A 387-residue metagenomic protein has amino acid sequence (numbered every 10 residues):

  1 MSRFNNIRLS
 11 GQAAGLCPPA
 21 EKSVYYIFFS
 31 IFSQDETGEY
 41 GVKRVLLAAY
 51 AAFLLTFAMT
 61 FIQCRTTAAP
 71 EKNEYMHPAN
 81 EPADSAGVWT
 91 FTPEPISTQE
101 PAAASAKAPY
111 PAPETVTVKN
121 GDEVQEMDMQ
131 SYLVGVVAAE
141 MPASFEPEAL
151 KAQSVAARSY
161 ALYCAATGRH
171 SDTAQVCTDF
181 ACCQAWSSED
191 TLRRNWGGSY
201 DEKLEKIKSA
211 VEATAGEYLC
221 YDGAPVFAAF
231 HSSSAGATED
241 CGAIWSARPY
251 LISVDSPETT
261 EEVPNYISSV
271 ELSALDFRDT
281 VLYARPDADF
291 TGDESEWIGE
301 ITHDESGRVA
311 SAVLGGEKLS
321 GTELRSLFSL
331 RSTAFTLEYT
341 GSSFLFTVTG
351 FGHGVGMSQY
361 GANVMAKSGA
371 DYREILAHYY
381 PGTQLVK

Functional and structural regions predicted by a protein language model:
S2-R8, G15-C17, E21-K387: Conserved, single-site charged/polar hotspot
